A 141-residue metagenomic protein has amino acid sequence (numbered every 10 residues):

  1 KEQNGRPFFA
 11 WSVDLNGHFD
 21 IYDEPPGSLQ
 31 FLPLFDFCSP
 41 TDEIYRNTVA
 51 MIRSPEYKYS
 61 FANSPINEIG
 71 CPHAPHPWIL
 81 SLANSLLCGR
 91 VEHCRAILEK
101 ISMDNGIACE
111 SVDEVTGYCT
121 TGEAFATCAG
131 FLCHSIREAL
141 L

Functional and structural regions predicted by a protein language model:
K1-L80: Extended ligand-binding clefts on enzyme/binding-domain cores
F19-P40, P75-L141: C-terminal capping/lid segments that line or modulate ligand- or cofactor-binding pockets
